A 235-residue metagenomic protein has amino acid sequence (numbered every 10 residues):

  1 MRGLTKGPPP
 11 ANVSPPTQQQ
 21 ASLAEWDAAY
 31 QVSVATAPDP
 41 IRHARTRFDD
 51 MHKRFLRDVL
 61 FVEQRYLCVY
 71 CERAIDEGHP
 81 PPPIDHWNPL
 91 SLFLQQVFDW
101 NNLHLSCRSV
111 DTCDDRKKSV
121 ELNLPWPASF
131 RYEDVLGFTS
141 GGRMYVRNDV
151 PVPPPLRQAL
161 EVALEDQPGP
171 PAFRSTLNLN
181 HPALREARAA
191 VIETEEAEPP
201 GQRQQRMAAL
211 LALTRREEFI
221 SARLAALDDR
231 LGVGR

Functional and structural regions predicted by a protein language model:
M1-Y70, F93-F98: Short, charged surface segments at domain edges that flank catalytic/cofactor-binding sites
L60, D76, A128-F130, L136 (+1 more regions): A generic structural signal for short, solvent-exposed coil/turn residues that cap or connect secondary-structure
Y70-S109, V120: Histidine-centered nuclease catalytic patch
F93-N101, T112-V146: Polybasic, low-complexity binding patches
P151-R235: C-terminal, charged low-complexity interaction regions
